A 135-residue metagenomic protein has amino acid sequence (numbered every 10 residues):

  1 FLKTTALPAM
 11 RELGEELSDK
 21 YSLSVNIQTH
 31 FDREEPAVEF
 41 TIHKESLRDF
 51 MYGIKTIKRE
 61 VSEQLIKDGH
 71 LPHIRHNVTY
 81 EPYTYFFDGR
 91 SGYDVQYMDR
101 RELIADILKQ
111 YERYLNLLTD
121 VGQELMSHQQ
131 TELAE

Functional and structural regions predicted by a protein language model:
F1-S24: Contiguous, amphipathic alpha-helical segments that mediate oligomerization or scaffolding in large protein assemblies
M10, V25, D88, G92: Sparse, context-dependent recognition of short Cys/His-centered cofactor- or disulfide-binding micro-motifs
I27-H30: Charge-dense, helix-prone N-terminal extensions
E35-E135: Intrinsic disorder/low-complexity polar-acidic segments
